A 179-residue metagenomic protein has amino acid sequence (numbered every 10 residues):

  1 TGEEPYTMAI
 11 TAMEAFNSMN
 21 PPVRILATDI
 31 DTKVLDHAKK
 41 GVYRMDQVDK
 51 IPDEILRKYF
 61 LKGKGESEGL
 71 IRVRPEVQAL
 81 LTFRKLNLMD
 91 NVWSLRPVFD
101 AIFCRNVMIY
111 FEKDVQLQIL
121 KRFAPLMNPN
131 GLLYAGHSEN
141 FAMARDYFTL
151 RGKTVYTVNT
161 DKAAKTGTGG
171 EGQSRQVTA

Functional and structural regions predicted by a protein language model:
T1-G2, L26: Conserved class I S-adenosyl-L-methionine
I10-E14, K40, P125: Short, well-ordered alpha-helices that flank and scaffold nucleotide-derived cofactor binding pockets
S18-F103, V107-V115, N140-A142: Extended basic-aromatic, gly/pro-enriched interface segments that bind polyanionic ligands
A101, A142-A179: Core SAM-dependent methyltransferase catalytic element
C104, V115-Q116, A135, T149-K153: Signature of N6-adenine DNA methyltransferases within the class I
L117-P129: A short glycine-rich, Lys/Arg-flanked "PGG" loop and its adjoining helix->strand segment in the class I
P129-H137: Conserved beta-strand signature within the Rossmann-like core of class I S-adenosyl-L-methionine
